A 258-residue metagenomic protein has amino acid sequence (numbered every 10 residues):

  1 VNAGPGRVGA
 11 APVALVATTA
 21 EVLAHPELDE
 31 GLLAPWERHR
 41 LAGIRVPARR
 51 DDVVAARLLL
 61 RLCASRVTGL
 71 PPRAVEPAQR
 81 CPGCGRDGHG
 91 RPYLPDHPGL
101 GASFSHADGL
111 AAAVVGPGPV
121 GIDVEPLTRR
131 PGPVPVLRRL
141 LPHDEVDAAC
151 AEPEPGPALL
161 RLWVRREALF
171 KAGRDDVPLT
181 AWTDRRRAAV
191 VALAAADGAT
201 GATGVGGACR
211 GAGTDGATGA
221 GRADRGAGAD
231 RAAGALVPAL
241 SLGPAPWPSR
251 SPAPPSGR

Functional and structural regions predicted by a protein language model:
V1-R210, D215-R258: Core catalytic alpha/beta fold that binds nucleotide/phospho-ligands
